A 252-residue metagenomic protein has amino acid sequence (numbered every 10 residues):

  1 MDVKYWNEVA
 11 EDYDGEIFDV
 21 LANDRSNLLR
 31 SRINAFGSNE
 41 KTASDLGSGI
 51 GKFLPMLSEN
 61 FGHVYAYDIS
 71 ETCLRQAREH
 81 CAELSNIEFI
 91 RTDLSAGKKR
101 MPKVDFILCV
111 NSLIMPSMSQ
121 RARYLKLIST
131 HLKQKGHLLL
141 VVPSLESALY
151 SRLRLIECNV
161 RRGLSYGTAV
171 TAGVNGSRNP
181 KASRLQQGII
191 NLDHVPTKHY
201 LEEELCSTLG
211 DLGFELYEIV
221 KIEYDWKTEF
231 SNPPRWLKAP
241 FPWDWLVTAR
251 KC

Functional and structural regions predicted by a protein language model:
M1-S38: Conserved class I S-adenosyl-L-methionine
E40-G47: Conserved class I S-adenosyl-L-methionine
I50-A96: Class I SAM-dependent methyltransferase SAM/SAH-binding core
L108: A conserved beta-strand element that flanks and buttresses the S-adenosyl-L-methionine
P116, I189-E204: Acceptor-substrate binding/catalytic loop of class I
A122-Q134: A short glycine-rich, Lys/Arg-flanked "PGG" loop and its adjoining helix->strand segment in the class I
L139-A169: Conserved class I S-adenosyl-L-methionine
N232-C252: Core SAM-dependent methyltransferase catalytic element
